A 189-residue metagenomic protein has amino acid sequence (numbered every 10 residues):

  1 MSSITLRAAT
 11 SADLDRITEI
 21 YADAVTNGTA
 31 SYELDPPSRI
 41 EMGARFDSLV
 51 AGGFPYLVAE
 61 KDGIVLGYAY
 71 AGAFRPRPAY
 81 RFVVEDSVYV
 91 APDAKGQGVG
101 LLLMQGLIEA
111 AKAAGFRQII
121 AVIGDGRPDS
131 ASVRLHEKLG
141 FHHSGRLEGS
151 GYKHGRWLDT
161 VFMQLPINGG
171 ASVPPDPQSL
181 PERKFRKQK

Functional and structural regions predicted by a protein language model:
T5-I17: A short beta-loop-alpha structural element at the N-terminal edge of CoA-dependent acyl/N-acetyltransferase catalytic
T18-R45: Conserved GNAT-fold acetyl-CoA-binding loop/helix
P36-D93, M104-Q105, A110, P166-I167: Acetyl-CoA-dependent GNAT
Y70, V122-G124, E137-L158: Conserved catalytic-core motifs of GNAT/GCN5-like acyltransferases
K95, A121-V133: Conserved beta-strand-loop-alpha-helix junction that forms the acyl-donor binding cleft
G96-K112, R134, K138: Conserved acetyl-CoA-binding loop-helix of GNAT-fold acetyltransferases
A111-G124: Conserved GNAT acetyl-CoA-binding A-motif
G149-K189: C-terminal "cap" of GNAT-fold acetyltransferases
